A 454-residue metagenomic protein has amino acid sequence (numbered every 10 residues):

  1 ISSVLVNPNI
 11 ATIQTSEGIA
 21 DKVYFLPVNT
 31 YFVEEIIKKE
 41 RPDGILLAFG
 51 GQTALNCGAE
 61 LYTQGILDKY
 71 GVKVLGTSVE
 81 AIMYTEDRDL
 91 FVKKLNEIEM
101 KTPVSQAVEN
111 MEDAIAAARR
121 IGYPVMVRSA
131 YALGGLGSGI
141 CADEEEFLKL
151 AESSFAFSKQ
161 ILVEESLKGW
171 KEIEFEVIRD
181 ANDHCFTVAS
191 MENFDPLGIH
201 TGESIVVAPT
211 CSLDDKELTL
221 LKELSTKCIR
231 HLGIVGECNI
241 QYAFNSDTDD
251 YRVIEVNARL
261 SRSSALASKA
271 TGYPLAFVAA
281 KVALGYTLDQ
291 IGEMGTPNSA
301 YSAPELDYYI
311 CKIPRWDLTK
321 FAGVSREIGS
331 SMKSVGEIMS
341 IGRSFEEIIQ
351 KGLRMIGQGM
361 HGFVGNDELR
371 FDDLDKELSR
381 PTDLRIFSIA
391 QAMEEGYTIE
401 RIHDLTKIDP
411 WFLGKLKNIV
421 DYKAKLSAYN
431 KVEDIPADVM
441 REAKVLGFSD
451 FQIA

Functional and structural regions predicted by a protein language model:
I1-M100, E109-A116, K351-G352: ATP-binding N-terminal substructure of ATP-dependent carboxylate-amine bond-forming enzymes
I1-N9, I13, E17-T30, K38-P42 (+5 more regions): ATP-dependent carboxylate activation and anion-phosphoryl transfer catalytic cores that bind Mg-ATP to form
T63, Y70, I121, S158-K159: Accessory helical subdomains and C-terminal extensions of nucleic-acid helicases that mediate DNA/RNA engagement
S105-A107, V163: Conserved beta3 strand of the protein kinase N-lobe
R120-A130: Conserved anion/nucleotide-ligand pocket segment
Q452-A454: C-terminal amphipathic alpha-helical interaction region
